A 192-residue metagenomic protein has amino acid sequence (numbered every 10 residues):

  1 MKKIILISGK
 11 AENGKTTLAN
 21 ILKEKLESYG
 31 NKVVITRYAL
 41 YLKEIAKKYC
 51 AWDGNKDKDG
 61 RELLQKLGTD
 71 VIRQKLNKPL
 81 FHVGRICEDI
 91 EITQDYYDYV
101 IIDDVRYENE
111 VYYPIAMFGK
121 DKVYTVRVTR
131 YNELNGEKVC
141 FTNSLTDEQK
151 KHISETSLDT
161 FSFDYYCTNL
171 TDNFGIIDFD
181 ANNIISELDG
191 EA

Functional and structural regions predicted by a protein language model:
G9-K10: P-loop (Walker A) phosphate-binding loop of NTP-binding proteins
K15: Conserved lysine of the Walker
L18: Hydrophobic positions on the alpha1 helix immediately C-terminal to the Walker A/P-loop
E24-V34: Post-Walker A helix-loop "phosphate-sensing" segment adjacent to the P-loop in P-loop NTPases
R37-V100: ATP-dependent small-molecule kinase phosphotransfer cores that center on conserved nucleotide phosphate-binding segments
I86-L145: ATP-dependent NMP and nucleoside kinases share a basic, alpha-helical "lid"
Y124-A192: Small-molecule kinase domains that catalyze NTP-dependent phosphoryl transfer to phosphate-bearing small molecules
